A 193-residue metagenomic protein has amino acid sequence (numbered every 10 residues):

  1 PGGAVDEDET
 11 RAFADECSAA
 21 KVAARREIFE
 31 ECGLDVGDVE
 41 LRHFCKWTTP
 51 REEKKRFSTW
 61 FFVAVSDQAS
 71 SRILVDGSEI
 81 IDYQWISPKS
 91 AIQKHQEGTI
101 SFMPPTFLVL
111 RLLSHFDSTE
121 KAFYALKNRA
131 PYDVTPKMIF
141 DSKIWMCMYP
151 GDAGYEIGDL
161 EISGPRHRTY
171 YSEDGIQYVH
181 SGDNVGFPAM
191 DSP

Functional and structural regions predicted by a protein language model:
P1-E30, K89-E97, F116, P193: Conserved Nudix-box catalytic region and its N-terminal flanking loop in Nudix hydrolases and closely related
D6-E7, V39, S58, V109: Macromolecular interaction modules
D35-H43: A short coil-to-beta-strand element that immediately follows conserved catalytic motifs
R42, I73-S101: NUDIX/MutT-family hydrolases
W47-S71, T106, L112-F116: Active-site-adjacent beta-strand/loop module that shapes the phosphate/pyrophosphate-binding cleft
S71-R72, F102, F116-Y124: Substrate-binding/catalytic groove segments of enzymes that remodel or degrade extracellular structural polymers
Q84, G98-H115: Internal, well-ordered interaction modules that form the hydrophobic cores of assembly/scaffold domains in eukaryotic
T119-P193: Core RNA-modification/binding signature centered on pseudouridine synthases
